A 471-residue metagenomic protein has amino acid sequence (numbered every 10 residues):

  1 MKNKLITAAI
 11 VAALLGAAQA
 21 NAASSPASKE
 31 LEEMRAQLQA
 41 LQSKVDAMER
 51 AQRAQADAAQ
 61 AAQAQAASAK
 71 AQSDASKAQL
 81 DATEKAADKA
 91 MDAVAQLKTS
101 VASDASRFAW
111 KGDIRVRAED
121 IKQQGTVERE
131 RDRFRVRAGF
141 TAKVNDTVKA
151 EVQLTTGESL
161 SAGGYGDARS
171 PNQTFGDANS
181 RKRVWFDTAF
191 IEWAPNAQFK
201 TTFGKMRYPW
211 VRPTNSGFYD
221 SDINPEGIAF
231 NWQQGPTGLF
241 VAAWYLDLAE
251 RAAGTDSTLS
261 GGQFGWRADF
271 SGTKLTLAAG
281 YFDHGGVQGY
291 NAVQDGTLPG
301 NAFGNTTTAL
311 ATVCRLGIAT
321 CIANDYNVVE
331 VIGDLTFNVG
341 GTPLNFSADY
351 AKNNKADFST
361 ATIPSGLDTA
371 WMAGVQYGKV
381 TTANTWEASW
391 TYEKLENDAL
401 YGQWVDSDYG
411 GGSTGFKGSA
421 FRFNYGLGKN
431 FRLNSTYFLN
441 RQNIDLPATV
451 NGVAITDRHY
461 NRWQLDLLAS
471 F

Functional and structural regions predicted by a protein language model:
K2, P26, R53, Q60 (+6 more regions): Outer-membrane beta-barrel pore domains
K2-L14, Q19-Q123, F471: N-terminal periplasmic/intermembrane-space "pro-region" immediately following the signal or transit peptide
G112, V152, F203, F230 (+9 more regions): Membrane-embedded beta-strand positions of outer-membrane beta-barrel proteins
R115-E119, T155-G157, M206-Y208, W244-L248 (+5 more regions): Outer-membrane beta-barrel pore domains and translocons
R117-R135, T141-A197, W210-D220, A348 (+2 more regions): Surface-exposed loop and membrane-interface regions of Gram-negative outer-membrane beta-barrel proteins
R131-G139, F186-T188, I223-A229, F240 (+7 more regions): Transmembrane beta-barrel architecture of outer membranes
K143-T147, G157, N196-Q198, Q234-T237 (+4 more regions): Outer-membrane beta-barrel channels and translocator barrels
S159-T188, W193-R267, S271, G280-I322 (+1 more regions): Surface-exposed coil loops of outer-membrane beta-barrel proteins
